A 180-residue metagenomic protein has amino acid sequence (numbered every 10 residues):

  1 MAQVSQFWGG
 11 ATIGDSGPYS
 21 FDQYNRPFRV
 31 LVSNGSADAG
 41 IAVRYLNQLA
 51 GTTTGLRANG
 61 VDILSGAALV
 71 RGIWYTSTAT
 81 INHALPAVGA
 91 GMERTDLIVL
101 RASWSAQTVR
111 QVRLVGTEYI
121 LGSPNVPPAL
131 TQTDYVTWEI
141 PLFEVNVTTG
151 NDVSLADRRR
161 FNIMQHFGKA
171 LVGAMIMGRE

Functional and structural regions predicted by a protein language model:
M1-A68: N-terminal "first-domain core" detector
Q3-Y19, G60-K169: Beta-strand-rich solenoidal segments
I41, L49-T53, D96, P141 (+1 more regions): Generic detector of short, well-ordered, non-transmembrane alpha-helical segments enriched in hydrophobic residues
A50-G51, A102, G178: Generic detector of well-ordered secondary structure
K169-E180: Enriched but not universal
